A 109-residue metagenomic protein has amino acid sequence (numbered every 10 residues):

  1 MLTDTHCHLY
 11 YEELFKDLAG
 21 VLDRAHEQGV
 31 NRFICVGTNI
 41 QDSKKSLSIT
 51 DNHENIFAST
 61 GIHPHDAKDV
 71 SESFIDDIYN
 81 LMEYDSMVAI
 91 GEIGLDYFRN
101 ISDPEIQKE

Functional and structural regions predicted by a protein language model:
M1-E109: Mid-domain alpha/beta scaffold segments of enzyme catalytic cores
